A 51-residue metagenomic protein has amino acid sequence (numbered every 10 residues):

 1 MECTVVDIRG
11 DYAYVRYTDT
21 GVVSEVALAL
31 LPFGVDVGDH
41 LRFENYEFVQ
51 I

Functional and structural regions predicted by a protein language model:
M1-I8: Structural detector for short beta-strands of small beta-barrel domains
D11-V15: Short aromatic-glycine-enriched beta-strand elements
G21-A29: A short macromolecule-binding patch
Y46-I51: Short, Lys/Arg- and Gly-enriched loop/turn segments at beta-strand edges
